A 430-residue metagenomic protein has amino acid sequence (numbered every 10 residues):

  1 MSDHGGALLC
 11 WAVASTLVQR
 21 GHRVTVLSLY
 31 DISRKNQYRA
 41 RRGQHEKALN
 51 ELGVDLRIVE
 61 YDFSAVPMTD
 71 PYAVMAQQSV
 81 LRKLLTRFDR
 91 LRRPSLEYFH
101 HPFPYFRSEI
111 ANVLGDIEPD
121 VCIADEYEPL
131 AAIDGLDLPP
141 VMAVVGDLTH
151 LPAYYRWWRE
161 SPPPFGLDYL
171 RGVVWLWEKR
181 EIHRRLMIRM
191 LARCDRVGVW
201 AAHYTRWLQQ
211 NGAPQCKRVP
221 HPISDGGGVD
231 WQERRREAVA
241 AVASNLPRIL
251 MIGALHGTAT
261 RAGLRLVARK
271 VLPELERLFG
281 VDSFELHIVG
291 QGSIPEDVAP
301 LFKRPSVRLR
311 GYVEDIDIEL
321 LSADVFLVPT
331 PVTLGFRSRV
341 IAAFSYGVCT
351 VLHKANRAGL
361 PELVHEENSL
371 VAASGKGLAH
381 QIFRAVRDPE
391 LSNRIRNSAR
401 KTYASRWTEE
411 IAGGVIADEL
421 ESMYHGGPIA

Functional and structural regions predicted by a protein language model:
T69-L130, L167-R193: Conserved nucleotide-sugar donor-binding subdomain of glycosyltransferases
C122, L136-D168: Active-site proximal beta-strand in glycosyltransferases
L130-I133, W177-Q215, D297, I416: A short, active-site helix/loop in glycosyltransferases that binds the activated sugar's phosphate group
R184, Q210, R218-L301, L309 (+1 more regions): Conserved catalytic-core segment of nucleotide-activated headgroup transferases in glycan assembly
Q232-E237, E390-E421: A charged, aromatic-enriched C-terminal amphipathic alpha-helix characteristic of glycosyltransferases across folds
L321-G335, V348-C349: Acidic donor-binding loop of glycosyltransferase active sites
V325, R339-A343, C349-K354: Short hydrophobic beta-strand element within catalytic cores of glycosyltransferases and related nucleotide-activated
L363-K376, R384-E390: Conserved acidic donor-binding segment of nucleotide-sugar-dependent glycosyltransferases
